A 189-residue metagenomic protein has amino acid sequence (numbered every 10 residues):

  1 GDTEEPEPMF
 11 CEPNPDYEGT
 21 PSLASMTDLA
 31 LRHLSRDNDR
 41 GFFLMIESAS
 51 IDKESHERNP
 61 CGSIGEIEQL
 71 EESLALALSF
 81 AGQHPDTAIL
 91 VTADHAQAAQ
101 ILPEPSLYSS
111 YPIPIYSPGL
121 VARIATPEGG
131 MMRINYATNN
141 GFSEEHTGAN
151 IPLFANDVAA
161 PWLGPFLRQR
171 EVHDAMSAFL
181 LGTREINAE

Functional and structural regions predicted by a protein language model:
G1-E189: A post-motif C-terminal structural segment
